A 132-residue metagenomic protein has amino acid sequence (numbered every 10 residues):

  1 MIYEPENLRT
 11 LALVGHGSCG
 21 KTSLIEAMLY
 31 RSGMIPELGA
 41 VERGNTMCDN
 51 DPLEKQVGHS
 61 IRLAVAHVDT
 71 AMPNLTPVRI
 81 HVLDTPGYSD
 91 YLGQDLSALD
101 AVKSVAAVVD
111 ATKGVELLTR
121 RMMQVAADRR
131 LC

Functional and structural regions predicted by a protein language model:
I2-D128: Conserved P-loop/Walker A NTP-binding site and adjacent catalytic elements of P-loop NTPases
C132: Residue-level detector of anion-binding/catalytic polar loops
